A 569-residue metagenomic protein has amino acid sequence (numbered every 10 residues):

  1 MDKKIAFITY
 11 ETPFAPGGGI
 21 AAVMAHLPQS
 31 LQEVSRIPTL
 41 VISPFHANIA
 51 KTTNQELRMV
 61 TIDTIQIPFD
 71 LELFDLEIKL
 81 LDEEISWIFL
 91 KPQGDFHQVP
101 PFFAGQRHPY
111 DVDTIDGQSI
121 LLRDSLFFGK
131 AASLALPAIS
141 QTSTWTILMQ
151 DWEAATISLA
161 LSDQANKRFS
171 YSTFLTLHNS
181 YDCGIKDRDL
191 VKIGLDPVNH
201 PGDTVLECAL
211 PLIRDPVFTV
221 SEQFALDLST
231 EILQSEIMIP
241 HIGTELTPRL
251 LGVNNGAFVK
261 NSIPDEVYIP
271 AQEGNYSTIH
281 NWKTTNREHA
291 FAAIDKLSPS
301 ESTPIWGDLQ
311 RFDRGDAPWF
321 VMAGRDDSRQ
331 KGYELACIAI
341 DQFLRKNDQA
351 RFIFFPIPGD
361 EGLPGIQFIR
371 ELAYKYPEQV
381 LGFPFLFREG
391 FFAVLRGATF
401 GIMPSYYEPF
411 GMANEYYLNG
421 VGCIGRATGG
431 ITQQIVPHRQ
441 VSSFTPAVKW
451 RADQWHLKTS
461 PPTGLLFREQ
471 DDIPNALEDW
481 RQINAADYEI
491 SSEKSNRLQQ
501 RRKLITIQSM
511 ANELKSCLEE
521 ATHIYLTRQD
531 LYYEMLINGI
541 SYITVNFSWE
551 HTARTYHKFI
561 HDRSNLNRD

Functional and structural regions predicted by a protein language model:
M1-D569: Catalytic cores of nucleotide-sugar-dependent glycosyltransferases that transfer UDP/GDP/TDP-activated
